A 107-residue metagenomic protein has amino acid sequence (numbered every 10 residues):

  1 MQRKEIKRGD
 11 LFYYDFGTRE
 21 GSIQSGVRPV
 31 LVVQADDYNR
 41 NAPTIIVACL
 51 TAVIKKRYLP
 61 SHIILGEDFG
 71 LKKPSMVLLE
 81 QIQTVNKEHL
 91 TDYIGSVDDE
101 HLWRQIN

Functional and structural regions predicted by a protein language model:
G17-G21: Short, charged beta-turn/beta-strand-edge "cap" motif at the junction between a beta-strand and an adjacent loop
S22, V32, L79-Q81: Intrinsically disordered, low-complexity regions enriched for glutamine and histidine
Q24-V27, V32-E67: Compact nucleic-acid interaction/catalytic patches
F69-N107: C-terminal terminal-subdomain/extension
